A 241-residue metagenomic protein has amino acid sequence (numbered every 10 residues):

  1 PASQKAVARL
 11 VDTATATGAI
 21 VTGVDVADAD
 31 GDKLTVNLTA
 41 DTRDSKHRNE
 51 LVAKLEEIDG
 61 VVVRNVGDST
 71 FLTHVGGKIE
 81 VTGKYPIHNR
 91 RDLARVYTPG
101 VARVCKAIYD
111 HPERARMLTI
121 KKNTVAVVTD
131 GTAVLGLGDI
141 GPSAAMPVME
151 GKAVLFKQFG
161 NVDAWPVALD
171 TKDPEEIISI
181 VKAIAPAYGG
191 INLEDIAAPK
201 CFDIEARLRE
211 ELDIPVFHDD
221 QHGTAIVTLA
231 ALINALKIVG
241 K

Functional and structural regions predicted by a protein language model:
P1, G240-K241: Short, intrinsically disordered, charge-balanced linker/junction segments flanking boundaries in proteins
P1-L72: A conserved regulatory-domain signal marking ACT and ACT-like small-molecule sensing domains and adjacent regulatory
V36-N37, R48, V52, I58-E211 (+2 more regions): Metallocofactor- and cofactor-centric catalytic cores in central/energy metabolism, strongly enriched
